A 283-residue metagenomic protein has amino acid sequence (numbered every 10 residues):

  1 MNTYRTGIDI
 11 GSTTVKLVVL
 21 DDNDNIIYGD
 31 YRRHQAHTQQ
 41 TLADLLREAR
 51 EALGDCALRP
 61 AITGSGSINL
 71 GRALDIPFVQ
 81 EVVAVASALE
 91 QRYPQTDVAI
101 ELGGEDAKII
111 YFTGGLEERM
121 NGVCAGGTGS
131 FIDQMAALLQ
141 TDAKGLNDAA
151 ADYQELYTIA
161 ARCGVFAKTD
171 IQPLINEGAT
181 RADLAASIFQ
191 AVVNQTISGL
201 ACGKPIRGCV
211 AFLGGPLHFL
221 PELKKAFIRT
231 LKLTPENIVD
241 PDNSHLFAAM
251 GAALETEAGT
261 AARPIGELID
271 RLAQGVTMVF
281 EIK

Functional and structural regions predicted by a protein language model:
Y4-Q40, D44-R47, E117-E118, G122: Short glycine-rich, Thr/Ser-proximal phosphate-binding strand/loop in the N-terminal lobe of ATP-dependent enzymes
V15-L20, D106-F112: Short beta-strand scaffold segments in enzyme catalytic cores
D22, Y31-H34, A49-V83, I110-R119: Short beta-strand-loop/turn "lid" adjacent to the catalytic site in phosphate-handling enzymes
H37-T38, G114-E155, C163, L254-A258: Glycine-rich phosphate-binding loop plus the immediately following alpha-helix
L45-L58, T196-G208: Phosphate/pyrophosphate-binding loops at sites that engage ATP/ADP/AMP, CoA/4′-phosphopantetheine, polyphosphate
G66, C202-T230, P241-H245: Glycine-rich phosphate-binding loops at beta-strand->alpha-helix junctions
I132-Q134, D240-G275: Glycine-rich phosphate-binding/hydrolytic loop that grips phosphoryl groups
A167-L200, H245: Adenine-nucleotide phosphate-binding core of ATP-dependent small-molecule kinases
